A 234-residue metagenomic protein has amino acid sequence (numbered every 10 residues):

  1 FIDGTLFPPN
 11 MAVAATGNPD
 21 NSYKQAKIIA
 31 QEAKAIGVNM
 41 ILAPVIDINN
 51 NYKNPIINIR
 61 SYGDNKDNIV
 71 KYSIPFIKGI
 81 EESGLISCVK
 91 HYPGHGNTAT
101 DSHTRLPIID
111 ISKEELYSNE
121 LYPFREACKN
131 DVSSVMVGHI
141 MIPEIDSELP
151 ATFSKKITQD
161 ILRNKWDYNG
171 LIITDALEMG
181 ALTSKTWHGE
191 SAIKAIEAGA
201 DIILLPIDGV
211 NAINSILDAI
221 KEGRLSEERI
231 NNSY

Functional and structural regions predicted by a protein language model:
F1-T5, Q25-N49, I69-P93: Glycine-rich, aromatic-flanked loop segments that form ligand/cofactor-binding clefts across common enzyme folds
I2, L6-F7, I56, I108-D110: Aromatic- and acidic-residue-enriched segments that line the glycan-binding/catalytic groove of carbohydrate-active
G4-G17, S61-G63: A charged helix-plus-loop insertion that forms the helical arch/lid used to bind and gate nucleic-acid substrates
M11-A15, N58-I59, R105-L106, A219: A short, mixed-charge helix-start or loop-turn motif at secondary-structure junctions
A15-Q31, K66-K71, E114-Y117: Glycine-rich anion/phosphate-binding loops
N50-N58: Flexible, glycine-rich active-site loops centered on histidine and acidic residues that chelate a metal or position
D64-D218, E222-E228: Second-shell residues forming the walls of enzyme active-site clefts
